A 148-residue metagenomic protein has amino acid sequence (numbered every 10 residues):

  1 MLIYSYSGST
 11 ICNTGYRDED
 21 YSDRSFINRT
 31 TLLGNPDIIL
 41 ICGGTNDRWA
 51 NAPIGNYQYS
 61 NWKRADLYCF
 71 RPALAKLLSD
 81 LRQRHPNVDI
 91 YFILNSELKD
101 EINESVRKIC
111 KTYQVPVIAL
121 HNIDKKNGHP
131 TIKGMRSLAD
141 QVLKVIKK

Functional and structural regions predicted by a protein language model:
M1-L2, G34-I39, H85-I90, Y113-P116: Loop/turn elements at helix/coil->beta-strand transitions in domains of secreted/extracellular proteins
M1-Y59, K63, H129: Conserved SGNH/GDSL esterase-like catalytic core that processes O-acyl groups on lipids and polysaccharides
I3-S5, L94, A119-H121: Residue-level recognition of beta-strand->loop/alpha-helix junctions
S25-N28, K99-P116: Short, electropositive alpha-helical surface patch
C42-A52, L74-R107: Active-site segments of SGNH/GDSL-like serine hydrolases that catalyze O-acetyl group transfer/hydrolysis on lipids
S60-C69, N122-P130: The substrate-binding groove and active-site-proximal loops of carbohydrate-active enzymes, especially glycoside
F70, L74, M135: Aromatic/hydrophobic pocket-lining residues that form the small-molecule binding cavity in soluble enzyme cores
K126-K148: Histidine-centered active-site loop/cap adjacent to the catalytic His in serine esterases/O-acetyl transfer systems
